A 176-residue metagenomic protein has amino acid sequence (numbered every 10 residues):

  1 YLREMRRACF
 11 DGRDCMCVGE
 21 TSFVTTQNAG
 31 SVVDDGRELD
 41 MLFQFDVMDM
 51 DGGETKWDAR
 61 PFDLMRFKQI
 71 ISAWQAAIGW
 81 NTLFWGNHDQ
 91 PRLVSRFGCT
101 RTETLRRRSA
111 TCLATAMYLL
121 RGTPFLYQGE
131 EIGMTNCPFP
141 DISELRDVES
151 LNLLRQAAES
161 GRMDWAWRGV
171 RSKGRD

Functional and structural regions predicted by a protein language model:
Y1-D176: Active-site and adjacent substrate-binding regions of carbohydrate-active enzymes
